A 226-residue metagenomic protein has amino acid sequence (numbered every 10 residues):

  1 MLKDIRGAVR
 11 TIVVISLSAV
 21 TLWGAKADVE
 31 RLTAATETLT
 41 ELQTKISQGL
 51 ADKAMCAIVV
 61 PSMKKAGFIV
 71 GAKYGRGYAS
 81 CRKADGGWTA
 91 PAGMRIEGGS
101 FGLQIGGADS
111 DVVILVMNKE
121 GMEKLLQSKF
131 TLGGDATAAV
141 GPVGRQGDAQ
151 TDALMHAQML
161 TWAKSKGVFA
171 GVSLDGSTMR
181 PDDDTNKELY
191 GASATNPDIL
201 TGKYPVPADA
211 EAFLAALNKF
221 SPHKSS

Functional and structural regions predicted by a protein language model:
M1, G24-A25: Absolute protein N-terminus
M1-V13: Bacterial N-terminal signal peptides that target proteins for export
I12-I15, K187: Hydrophobic transmembrane signal anchors and adjacent membrane-proximal interface regions, especially in viral
I15-G24: Hydrophobic h-region of N-terminal signal peptides that target proteins for export in Gram-negative bacteria
A25-S226: Small-residue-enriched, tightly packed secondary-structure blocks
